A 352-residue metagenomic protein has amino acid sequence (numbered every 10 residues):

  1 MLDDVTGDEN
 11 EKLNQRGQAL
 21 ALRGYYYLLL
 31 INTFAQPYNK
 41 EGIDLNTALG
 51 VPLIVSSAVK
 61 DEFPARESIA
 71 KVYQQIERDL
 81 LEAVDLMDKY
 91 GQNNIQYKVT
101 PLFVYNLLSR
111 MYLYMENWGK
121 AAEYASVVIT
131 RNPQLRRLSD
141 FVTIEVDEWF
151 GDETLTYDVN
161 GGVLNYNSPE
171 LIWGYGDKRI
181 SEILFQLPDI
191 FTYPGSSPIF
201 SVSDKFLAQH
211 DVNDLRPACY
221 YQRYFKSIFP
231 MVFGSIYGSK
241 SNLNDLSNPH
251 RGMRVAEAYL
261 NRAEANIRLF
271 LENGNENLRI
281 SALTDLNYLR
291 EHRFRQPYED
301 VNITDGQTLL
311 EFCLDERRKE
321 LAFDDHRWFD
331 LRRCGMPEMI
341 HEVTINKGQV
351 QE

Functional and structural regions predicted by a protein language model:
M1-F34, E67, V84-Q92, L243-H250 (+3 more regions): Conserved, well-structured interaction surfaces
L2-V5, F34-A35, L80, M87 (+3 more regions): Alpha-helical junction/boundary sensor with strong preference for TPR arrays
T33-Q74, R78: Short coil/linker segments at helix-helix boundaries
K98, K120-V255, P297, G306 (+4 more regions): Hydrophobic-face positions in mid-chain alpha helices that act as interaction patches
